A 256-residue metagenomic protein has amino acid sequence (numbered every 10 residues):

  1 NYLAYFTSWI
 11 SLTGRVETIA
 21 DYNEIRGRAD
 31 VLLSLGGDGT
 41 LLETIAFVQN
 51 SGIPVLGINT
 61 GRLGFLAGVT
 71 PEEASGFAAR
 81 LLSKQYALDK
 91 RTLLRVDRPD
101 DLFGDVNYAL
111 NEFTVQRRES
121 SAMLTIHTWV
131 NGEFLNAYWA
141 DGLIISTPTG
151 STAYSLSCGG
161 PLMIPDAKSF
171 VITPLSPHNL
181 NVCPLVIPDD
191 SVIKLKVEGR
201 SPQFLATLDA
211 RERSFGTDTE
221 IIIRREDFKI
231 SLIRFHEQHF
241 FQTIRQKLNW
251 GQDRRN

Functional and structural regions predicted by a protein language model:
N1-V31, L35, E72-A87, R98-N107: ATP/NTP phosphate-donor binding region
S34-D38, I45-F47: N-terminal glycine-rich "phosphate-gripper" loop used for MgATP/nucleotide binding and carboxylate activation
D38-T40, L63, T149-S151: Short glycine-rich anion-binding loops that position phosphate/pyrophosphate groups of nucleotides and phosphorylated
S51-V69: Short, acidic/small-residue loops that bind anionic groups at enzyme active sites
L63-D141: Catalytic core of DAGKc-family lipid kinases
V115, N131-F134, V182-N256: ATP/nucleoside-binding phosphotransfer catalytic cores, i.e., glycine-rich phosphate-binding loops
T128, G150, A206: Short aromatic-centered micro-motifs
N136-N181: Gly/Ser/Thr-rich active-site loops/lids in small-molecule metabolic enzymes that frequently grip phosphoryl groups
